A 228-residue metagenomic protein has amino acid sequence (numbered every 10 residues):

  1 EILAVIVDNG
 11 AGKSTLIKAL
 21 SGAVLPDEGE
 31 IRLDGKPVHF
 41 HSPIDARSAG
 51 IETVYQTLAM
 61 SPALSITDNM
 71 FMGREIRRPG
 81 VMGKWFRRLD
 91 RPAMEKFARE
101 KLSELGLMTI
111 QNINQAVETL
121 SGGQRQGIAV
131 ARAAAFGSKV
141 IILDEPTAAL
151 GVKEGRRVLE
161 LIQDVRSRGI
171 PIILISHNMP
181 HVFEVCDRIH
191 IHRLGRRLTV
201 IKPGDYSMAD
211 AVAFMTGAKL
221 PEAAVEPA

Functional and structural regions predicted by a protein language model:
E1-A228: Glycine-rich phosphate-binding loops of nucleotide-dependent enzymes
